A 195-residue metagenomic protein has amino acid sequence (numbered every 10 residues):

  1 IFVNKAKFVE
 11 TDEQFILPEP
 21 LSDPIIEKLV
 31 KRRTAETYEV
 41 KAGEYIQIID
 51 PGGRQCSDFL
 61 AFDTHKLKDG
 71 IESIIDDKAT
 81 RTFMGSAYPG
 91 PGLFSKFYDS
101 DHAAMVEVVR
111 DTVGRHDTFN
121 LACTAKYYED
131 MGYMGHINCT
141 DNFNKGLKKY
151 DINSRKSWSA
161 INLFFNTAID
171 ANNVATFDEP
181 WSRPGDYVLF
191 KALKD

Functional and structural regions predicted by a protein language model:
I1-D195: Acidic, Ser/Thr/Pro
